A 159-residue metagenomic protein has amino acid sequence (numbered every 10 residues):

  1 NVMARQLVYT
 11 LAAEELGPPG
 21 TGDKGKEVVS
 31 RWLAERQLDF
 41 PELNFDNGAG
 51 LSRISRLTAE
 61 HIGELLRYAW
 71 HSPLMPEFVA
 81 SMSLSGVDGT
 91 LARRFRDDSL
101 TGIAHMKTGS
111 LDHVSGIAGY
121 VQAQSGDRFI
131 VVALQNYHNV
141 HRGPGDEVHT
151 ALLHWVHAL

Functional and structural regions predicted by a protein language model:
N1-P76: A small/polar active-site loop signature that marks catalytic segments
M3-Y9, A118, D127-N139: Short, well-ordered beta-strand elements
L7-L11, D46-G48, S81-M82, T108 (+1 more regions): Active-site-proximal beta-strand/loop segments in catalytic clefts of secreted hydrolases
G20, S85-R96: Short, mixed-charge aromatic SLiMs
S52, K107-G109, H138-G143: Short, contiguous acidic/charged loop-to-helix segments that flank catalytic cores in large enzymes
M75-G89: Active/binding-pocket-proximal capping segment
R93-S125, L134: Short, Gly/Ser/Thr-enriched beta-strand-loop segments that form substrate-interacting elements of hydrolase/peptidase
R128-I130, Q135-A158: Structured C-terminal subdomain patch of bacterial secreted/periplasmic proteins
